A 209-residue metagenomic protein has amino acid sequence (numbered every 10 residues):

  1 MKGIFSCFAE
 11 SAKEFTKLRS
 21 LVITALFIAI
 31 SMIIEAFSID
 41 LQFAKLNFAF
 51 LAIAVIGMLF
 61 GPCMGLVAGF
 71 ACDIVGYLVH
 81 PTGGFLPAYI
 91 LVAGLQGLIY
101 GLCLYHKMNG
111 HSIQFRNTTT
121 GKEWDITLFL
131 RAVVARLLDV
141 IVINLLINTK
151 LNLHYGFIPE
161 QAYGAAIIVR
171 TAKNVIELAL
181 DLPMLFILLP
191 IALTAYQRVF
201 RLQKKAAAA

Functional and structural regions predicted by a protein language model:
M1-A209: Loop-helix junctions at membrane interfaces
